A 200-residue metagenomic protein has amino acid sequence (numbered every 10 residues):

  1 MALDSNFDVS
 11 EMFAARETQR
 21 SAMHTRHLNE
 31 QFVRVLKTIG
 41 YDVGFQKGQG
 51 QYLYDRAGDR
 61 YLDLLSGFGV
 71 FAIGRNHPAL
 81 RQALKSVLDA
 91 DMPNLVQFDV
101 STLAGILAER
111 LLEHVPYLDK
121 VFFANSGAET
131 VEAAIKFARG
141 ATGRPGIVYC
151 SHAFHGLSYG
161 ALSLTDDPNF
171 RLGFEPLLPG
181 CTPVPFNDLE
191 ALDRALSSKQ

Functional and structural regions predicted by a protein language model:
M1, G58, I147: Conserved S/T- and glycine-rich ATP-binding loop of Class I adenylate-forming
A2-Q49, L103: Active-site-adjacent loop/helix segments that line or gate small-molecule/cofactor pockets in enzymes
A14, T18, R26, V43 (+9 more regions): Electropositive phosphate-/nucleotide-binding environments in soluble metabolic enzymes
T18, A22, R26, Q82-D89 (+3 more regions): Replace "anionic and nucleotidyl ligands
F32, R60-G146: Glycine-rich loop-to-alpha-helix module at the N-terminal edge of alpha/beta enzyme cores
D42-D63: Active-site and channel-lining beta-strand-loop segments that bind or position nucleotide-derived/phosphorylated
Y52, V70-I73, T182-P183: Short, well-ordered beta-strand elements within core beta-sheets of diverse protein domains
A108-Q200: PLP-dependent aspartate aminotransferase-fold enzymes
